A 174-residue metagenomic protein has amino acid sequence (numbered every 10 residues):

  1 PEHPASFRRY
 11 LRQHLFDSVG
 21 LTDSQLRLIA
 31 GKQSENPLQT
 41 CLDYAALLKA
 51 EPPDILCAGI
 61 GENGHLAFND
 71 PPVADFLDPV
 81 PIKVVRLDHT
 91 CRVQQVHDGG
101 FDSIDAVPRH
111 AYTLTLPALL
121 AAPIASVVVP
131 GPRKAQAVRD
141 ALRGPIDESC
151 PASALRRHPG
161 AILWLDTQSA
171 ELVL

Functional and structural regions predicted by a protein language model:
P1-C57: Ligand-binding beta-strand-loop-alpha-helix segment within the catalytic cores of soluble metabolic enzymes
F7-Q13, P71-V80, G144-I146: A glycine- and small-aliphatic-rich helix-loop capping segment at beta-alpha/alpha-beta transitions that lines
A30-G31, G59-I60, D70, V129-P130 (+1 more regions): Short, structured patches in soluble enzyme cores that scaffold and shape functional sites
Q33-N36, D102-P108, A141-L142: Short, flexible loop segments at the rims of nucleotide/cofactor-binding pockets, characterized by
P37, G64-N69, A74-D78, Q136 (+1 more regions): Short acidic/glycine-rich loop or secondary-structure boundary segments that cap or lie
L47-D75: A glycine-rich beta-strand to alpha-helix segment that forms a phosphate/ribose-binding loop at ligand/cofactor sites
A67-L114: Class I SAM-dependent methyltransferase SAM-binding "motif I" and its flanking Rossmann-like core
L114-P117, A121-L174: ATP/nucleoside-binding phosphotransfer catalytic cores, i.e., glycine-rich phosphate-binding loops
